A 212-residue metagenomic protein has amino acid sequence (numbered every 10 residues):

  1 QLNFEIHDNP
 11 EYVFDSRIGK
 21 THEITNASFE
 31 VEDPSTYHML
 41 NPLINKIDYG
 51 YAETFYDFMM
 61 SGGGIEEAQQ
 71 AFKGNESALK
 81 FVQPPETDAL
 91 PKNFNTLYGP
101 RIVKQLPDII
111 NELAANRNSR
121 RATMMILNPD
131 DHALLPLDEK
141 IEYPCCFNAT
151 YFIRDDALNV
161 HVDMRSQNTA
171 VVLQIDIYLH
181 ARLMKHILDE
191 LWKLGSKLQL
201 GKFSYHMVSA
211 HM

Functional and structural regions predicted by a protein language model:
Q1-M212: Terminal, non-catalytic protein-protein interaction segments that mediate quaternary/complex assembly
